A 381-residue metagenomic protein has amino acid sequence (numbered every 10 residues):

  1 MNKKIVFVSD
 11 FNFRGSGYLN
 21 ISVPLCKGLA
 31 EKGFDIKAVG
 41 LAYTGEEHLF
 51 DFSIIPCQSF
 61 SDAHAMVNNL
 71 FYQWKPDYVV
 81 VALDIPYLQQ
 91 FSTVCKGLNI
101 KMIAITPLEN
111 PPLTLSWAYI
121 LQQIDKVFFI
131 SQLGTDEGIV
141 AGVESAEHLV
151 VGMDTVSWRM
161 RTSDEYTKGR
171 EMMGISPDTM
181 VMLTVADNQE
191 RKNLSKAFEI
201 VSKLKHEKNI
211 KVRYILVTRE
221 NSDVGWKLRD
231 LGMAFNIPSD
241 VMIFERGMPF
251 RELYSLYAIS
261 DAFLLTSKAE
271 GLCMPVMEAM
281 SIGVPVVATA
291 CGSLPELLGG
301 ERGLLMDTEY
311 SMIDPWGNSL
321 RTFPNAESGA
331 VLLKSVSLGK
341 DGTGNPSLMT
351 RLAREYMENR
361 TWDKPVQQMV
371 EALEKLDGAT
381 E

Functional and structural regions predicted by a protein language model:
V6-F7, S176-K192, F198-V201, I215-L216: Conserved donor-binding/catalytic core segment of Leloir-type glycosyltransferases
L133, G152: Carbohydrate-associated surface elements
R159-I175: A short helix/loop element that forms part of the nucleotide-sugar donor recognition site in Leloir-type
G225-R251: Nucleotide-activated donor-binding/catalytic signature segment of Leloir-type glycosyltransferases, i.e., the conserved
S255-S260: Short alpha-helical donor nucleotide-sugar binding micro-motif in glycosyltransferases
K268: Aromatic "clamp/platform" in nucleotide-sugar-dependent glycosyltransferases that forms part of the donor/acceptor
P285-A288, L298, R302-L305: Short hydrophobic beta-strand element within catalytic cores of glycosyltransferases and related nucleotide-activated
P324, G344-E371: A charged, aromatic-enriched C-terminal amphipathic alpha-helix characteristic of glycosyltransferases across folds
